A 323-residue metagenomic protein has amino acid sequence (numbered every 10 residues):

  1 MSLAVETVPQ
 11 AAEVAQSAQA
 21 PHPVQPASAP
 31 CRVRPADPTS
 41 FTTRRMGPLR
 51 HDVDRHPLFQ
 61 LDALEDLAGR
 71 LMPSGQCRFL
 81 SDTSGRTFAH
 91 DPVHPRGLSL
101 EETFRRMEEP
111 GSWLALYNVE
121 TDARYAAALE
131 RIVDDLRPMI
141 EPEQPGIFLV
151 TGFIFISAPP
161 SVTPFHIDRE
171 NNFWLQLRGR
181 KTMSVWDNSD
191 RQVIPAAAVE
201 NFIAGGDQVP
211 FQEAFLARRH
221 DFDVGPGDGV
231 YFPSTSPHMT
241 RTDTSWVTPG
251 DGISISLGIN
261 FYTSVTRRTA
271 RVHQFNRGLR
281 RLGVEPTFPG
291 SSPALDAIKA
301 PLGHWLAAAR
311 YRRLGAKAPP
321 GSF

Functional and structural regions predicted by a protein language model:
M1, F59-D62, D243, R267-V272: Short conserved micro-motifs at the rims of enzyme active sites and ligand-binding pockets
S2-W113, A316-F323: N-terminal auxiliary "cap/dimerization" subdomain that precedes the catalytic jelly-roll/cupin core of mononuclear
A18, A36-T39, G69-M72, R78-E200: Non-heme Fe(II) oxygenase catalytic core, chiefly the N-lobe of the double-stranded beta-helix
M46-P48, A115, F153-F155, F173 (+4 more regions): Conserved hydrophobic/aromatic beta-strand scaffold that supports enzyme active sites
T163-P164, M183-V185, F232, H238-T248: Short beta-strand His + acidic residue motifs that chelate non-heme Fe in jelly-roll/DSBH and cupin folds
Q176-Y231, S236-P237: Double-stranded beta-helix
A196, W246-R267: A short hydrophobic beta-strand segment most commonly corresponding to one strand of the jelly-roll/cupin
D221-F222, T263-F323: Conserved double-stranded beta-helix
